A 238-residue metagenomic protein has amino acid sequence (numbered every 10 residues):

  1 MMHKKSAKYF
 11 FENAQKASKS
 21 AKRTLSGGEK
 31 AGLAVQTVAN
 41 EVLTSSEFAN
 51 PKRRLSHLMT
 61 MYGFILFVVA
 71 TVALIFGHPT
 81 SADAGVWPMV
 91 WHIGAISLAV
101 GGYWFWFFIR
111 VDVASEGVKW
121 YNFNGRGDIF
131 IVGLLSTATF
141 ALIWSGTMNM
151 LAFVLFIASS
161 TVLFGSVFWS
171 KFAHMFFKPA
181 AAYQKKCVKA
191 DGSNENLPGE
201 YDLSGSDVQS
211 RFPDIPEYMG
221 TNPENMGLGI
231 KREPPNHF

Functional and structural regions predicted by a protein language model:
M1-V208, F212-R232, F238: Membrane-embedded alpha-helical bundles of multi-pass integral membrane proteins
